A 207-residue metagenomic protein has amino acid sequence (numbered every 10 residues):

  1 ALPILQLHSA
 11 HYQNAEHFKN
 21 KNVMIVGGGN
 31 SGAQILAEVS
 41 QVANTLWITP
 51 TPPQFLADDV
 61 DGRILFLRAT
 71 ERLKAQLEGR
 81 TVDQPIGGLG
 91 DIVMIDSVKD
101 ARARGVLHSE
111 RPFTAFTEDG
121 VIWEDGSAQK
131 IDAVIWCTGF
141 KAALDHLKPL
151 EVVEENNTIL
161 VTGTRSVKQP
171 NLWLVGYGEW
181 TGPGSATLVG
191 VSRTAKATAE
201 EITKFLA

Functional and structural regions predicted by a protein language model:
A1-A207: Flavin (primarily FAD) cofactor-binding/catalytic cores of flavoenzymes
